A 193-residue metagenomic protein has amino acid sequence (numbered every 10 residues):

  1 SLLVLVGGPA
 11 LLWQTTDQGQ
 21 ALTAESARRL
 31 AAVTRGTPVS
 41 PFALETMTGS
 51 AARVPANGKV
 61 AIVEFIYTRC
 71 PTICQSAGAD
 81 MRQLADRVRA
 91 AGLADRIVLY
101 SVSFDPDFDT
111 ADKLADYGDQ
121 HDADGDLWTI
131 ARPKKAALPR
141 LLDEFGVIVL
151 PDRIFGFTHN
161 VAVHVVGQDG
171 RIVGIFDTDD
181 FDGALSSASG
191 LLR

Functional and structural regions predicted by a protein language model:
S1-A43: N-terminal targeting signals for export/organelle localization
T37-V39, N57-V60, A94-I97, D109 (+1 more regions): Extracytoplasmic
P41-I62, V88: A short beta-strand-turn-helix
G49, Y67-C70, M81, L114 (+2 more regions): Buried hydrophobic packing residues in well-ordered domains
A52-M81: Short active-site neighborhood of thiol/selenol oxidoreductases, capturing the structured segment around
G78-L141: Structural microenvironment flanking redox-active thiols in thiol-disulfide oxidoreductases
W128, P139, D143-D152, G156-V163: Structural micro-motif
D152-R193: Thiol-/selenol-based redox modules, centered on thioredoxin-like and closely related oxidoreductase domains
